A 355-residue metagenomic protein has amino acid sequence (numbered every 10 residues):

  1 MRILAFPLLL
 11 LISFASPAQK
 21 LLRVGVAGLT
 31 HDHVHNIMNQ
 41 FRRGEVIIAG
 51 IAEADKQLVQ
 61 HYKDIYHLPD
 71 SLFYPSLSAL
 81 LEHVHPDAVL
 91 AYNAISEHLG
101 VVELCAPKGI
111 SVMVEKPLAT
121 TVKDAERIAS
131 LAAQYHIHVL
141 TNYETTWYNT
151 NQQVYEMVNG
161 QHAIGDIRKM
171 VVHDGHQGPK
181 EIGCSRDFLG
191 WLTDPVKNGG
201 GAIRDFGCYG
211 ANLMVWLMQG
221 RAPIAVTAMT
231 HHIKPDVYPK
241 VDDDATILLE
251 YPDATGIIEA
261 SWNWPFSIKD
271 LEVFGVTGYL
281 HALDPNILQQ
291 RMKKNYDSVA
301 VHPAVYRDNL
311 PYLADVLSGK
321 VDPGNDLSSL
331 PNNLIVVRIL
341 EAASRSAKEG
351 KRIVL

Functional and structural regions predicted by a protein language model:
M1-Q19: Bacterial Sec-dependent N-terminal signal peptides
F14-Y66: N-terminal Rossmann-like dinucleotide-binding module
V26, V114, V139-T141, A282: Hydrophobic residues in well-ordered beta-strands that form the structural core
L58, Y66-L131: Beta-loop-alpha module in the N-terminal Rossmann-like domain of NAD(P)-dependent dehydrogenases, especially those
A88-L90, D315-L355: C-terminal helix-rich "cap/oligomerization" subdomain common to oxidoreductases
R127-T145, R168: Rossmann-fold dehydrogenase core element
Y148-M229, I233-V237, G350: Predominantly a Rossmann-like dinucleotide-binding segment in NAD(P)-dependent oxidoreductases
G210-N286, P311-D322: Contiguous beta-strand/loop segments that form the cofactor/metal-binding neighborhood of enzyme cores
